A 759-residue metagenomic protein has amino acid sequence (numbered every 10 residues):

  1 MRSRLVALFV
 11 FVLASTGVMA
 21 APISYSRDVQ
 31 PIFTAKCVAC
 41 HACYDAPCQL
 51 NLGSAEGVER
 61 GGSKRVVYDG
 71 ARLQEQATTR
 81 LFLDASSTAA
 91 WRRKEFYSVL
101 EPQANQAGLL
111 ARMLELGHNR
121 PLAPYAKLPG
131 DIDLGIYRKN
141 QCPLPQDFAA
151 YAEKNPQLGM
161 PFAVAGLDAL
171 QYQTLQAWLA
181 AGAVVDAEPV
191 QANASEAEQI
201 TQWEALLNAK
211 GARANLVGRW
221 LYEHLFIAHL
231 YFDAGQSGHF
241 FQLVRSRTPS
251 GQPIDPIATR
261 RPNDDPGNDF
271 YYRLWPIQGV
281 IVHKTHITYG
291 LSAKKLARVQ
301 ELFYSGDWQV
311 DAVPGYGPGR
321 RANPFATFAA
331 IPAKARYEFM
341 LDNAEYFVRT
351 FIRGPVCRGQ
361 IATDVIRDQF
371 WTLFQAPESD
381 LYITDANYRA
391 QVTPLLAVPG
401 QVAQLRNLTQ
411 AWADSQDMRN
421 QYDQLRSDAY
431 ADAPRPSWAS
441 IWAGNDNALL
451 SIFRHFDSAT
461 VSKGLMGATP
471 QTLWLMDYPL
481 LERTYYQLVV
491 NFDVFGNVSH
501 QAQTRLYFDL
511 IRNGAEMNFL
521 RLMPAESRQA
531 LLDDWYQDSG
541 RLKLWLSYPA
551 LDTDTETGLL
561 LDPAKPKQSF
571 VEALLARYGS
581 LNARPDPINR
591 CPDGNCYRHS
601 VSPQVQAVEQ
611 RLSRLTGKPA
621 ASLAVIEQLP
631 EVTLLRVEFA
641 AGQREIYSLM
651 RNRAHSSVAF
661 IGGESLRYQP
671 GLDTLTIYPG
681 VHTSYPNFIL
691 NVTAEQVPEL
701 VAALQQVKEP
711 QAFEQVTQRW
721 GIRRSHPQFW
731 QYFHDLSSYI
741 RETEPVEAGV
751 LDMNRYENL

Functional and structural regions predicted by a protein language model:
M1-F9: Bacterial N-terminal signal peptides that target proteins for export
F9-F11, V29: Intrinsic disorder/low-complexity detector
S15-T16: N-terminal signal peptide c-region/cleavage motif recognized by signal peptidases
A20-L759: Aromatic- and Gly/Pro-enriched helix-to-coil junctions and flexible linker segments
